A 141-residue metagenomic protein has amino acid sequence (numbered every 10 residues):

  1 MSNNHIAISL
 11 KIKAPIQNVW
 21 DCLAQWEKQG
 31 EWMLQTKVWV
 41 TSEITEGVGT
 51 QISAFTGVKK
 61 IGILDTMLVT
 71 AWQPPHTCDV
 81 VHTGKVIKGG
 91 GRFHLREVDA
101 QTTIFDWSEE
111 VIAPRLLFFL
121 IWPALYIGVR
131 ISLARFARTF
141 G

Functional and structural regions predicted by a protein language model:
M1-I44: Hydrophobic ligand-binding cavity/cleft-lining segments
N3, G49, P75-T77, A100-I104: A generic structural signal for beta-strand entry/edge sites
H5-A7, G62-T66, I87-R92: Short, surface-exposed coil-to-beta transition loops
K11, V40-G84, A134-G141: Glycine-rich portal/gate segments that line the openings of hydrophobic small-molecule binding cavities
I12-A14, V58-K60, V111-R115: Beta-strand elements of well-folded, non-transmembrane domains
Q17-D21, E31, A71, A100 (+2 more regions): Replace "anionic and nucleotidyl ligands
V81-I131: Beta-strand/loop substructures that line and gate deep hydrophobic ligand-binding cavities in soluble
